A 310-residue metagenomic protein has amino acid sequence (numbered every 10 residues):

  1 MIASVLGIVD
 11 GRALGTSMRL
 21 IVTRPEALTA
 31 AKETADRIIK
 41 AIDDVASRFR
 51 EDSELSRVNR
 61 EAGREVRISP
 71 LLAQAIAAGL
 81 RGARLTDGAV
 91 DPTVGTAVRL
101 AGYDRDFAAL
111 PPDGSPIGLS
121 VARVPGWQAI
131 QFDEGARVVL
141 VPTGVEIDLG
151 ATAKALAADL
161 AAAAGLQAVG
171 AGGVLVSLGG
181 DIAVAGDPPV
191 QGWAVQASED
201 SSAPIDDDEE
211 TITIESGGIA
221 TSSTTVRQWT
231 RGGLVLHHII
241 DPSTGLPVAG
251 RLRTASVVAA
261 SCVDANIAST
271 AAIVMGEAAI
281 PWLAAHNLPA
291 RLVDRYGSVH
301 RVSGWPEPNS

Functional and structural regions predicted by a protein language model:
M1-S310: Mature catalytic core of soluble alpha/beta enzymes
